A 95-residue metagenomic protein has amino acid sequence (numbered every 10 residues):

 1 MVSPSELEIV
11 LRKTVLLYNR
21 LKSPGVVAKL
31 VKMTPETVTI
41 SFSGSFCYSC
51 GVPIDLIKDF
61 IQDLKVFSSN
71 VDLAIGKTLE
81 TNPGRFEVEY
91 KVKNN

Functional and structural regions predicted by a protein language model:
M1-N95: Domain-level signature for proteins that mediate thiol-based redox and metal-cofactor handling
